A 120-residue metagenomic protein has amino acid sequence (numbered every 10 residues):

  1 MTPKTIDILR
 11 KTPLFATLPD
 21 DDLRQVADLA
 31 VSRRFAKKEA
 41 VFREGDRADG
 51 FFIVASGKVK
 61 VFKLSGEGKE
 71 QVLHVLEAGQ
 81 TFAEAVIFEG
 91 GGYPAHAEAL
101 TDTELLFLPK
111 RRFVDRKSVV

Functional and structural regions predicted by a protein language model:
M1-S32, A36, I87: Cyclic nucleotide-binding regulatory module and flanking cytosolic helices
D7, F51, L73, L105-L106: A residue-level structural signature of the nucleotidyltransferase/glycosyltransferase Rossmann-like core
A30, A48-D49: Short loop/turn microsegments at loop-to-beta-strand junctions
R34, F52-I53, E98: Well-ordered beta-strand positions
K38, D49-F62, E77-Q80: Glycine- and acidic-residue-biased ligand/ion/polar-headgroup-sensing regions
V41-D46: Short phosphate-coordinating micro-motif centered on Lys-Gly-acidic
G66-L73: Short alpha-helix-to-loop micro-motif enriched in aromatics/charged/Gly
H74-S118: Cyclic-nucleotide recognition modules
